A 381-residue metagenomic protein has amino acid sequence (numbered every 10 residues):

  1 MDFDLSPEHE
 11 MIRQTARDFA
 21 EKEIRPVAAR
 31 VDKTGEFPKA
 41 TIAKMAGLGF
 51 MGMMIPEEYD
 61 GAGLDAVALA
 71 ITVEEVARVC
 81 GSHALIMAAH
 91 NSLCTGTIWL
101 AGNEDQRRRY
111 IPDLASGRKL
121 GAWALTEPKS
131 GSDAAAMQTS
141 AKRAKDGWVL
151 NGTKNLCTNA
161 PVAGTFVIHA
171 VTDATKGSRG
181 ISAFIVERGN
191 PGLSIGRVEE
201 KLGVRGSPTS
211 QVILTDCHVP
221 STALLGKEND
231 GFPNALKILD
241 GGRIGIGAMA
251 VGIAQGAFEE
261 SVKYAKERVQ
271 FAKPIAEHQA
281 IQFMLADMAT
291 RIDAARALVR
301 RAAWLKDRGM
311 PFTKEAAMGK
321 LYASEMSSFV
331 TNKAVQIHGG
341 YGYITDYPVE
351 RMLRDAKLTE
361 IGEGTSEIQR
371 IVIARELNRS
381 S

Functional and structural regions predicted by a protein language model:
M1-A89, A101-Q106, D113, G117 (+4 more regions): Alpha-helical interface subdomain recognition
L64, D133-A135, N159-G164, G177-G180 (+1 more regions): Short glycine/proline-enriched turns and hinge-like loops at secondary-structure junctions
T95-A101, A135, T175: Flexible, glycine-rich active-site loops centered on histidine and acidic residues that chelate a metal or position
G117-L125, H169: A short, Trp-centered hydrophobic/proline-enriched beta-strand micro-motif
S130-D133, W148: Hydrophobic, small-residue-rich alpha-helical packing segments that form membrane-like cores
A136, G189-P220: Flexible, small-/acidic-enriched active-site or ligand-binding loops
N151-I195: A short core secondary-structure module
I213-N234: A short, charged helix-loop
